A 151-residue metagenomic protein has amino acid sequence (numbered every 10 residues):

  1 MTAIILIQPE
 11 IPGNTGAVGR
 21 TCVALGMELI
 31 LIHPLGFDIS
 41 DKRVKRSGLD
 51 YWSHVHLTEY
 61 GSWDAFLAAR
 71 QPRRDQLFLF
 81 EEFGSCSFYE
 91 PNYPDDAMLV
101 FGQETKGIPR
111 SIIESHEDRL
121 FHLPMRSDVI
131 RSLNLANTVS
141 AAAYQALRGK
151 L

Functional and structural regions predicted by a protein language model:
M1-L151: Post-transcriptional modification and biogenesis factors for structured RNAs of the translation apparatus
